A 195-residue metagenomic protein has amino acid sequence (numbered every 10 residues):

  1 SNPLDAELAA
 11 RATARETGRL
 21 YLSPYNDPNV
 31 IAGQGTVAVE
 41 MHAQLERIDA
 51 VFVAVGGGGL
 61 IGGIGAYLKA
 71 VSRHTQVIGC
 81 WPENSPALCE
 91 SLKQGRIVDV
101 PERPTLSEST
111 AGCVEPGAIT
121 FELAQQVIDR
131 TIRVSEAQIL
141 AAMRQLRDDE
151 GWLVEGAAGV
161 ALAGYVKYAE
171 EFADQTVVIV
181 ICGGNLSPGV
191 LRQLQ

Functional and structural regions predicted by a protein language model:
S1-Q195: PLP-dependent amino-acid enzyme catalytic core
